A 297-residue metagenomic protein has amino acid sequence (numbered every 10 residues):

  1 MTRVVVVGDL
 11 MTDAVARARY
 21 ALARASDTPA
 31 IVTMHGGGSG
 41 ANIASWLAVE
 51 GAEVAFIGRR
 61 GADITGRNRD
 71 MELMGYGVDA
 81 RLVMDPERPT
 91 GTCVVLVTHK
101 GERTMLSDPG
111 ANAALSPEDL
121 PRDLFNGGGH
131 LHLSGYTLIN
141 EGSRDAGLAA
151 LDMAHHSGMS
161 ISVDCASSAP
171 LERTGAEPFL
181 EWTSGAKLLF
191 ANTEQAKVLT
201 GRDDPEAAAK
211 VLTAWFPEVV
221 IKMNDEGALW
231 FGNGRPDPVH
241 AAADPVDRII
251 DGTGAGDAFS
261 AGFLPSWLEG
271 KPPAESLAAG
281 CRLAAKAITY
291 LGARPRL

Functional and structural regions predicted by a protein language model:
M1-I57, I64-D70, M74-G75, C93 (+1 more regions): Glycine-rich phosphate/adenosyl-contacting loop at the front of the ribokinase-like
M1-L10, M71-D85, V97-V239: Ribokinase/PfkB-type carbohydrate-kinase core domain
M1-V5, T28, D152-H156, P205-L297: Conserved phosphate-binding/catalytic region of the ribokinase-like
T12, A16, A62, S167 (+4 more regions): Short, glycine/acidic-enriched loop or turn micro-motifs at the edges of active sites
I31-G38, I64, D85-P89, L115 (+6 more regions): Residues at secondary-structure transition points
G37-N42, L148, A274, A278: Glycine-rich phosphate-binding loop at the start of an alpha helix
I43-A44, R69, A150-D152, L283: Aromatic/hydrophobic pocket-lining residues that form π-stacking "cages" and hydrophobic walls in ligand
L47, N192, G256: Short, conserved phosphate/pyrophosphate- and ester-handling motifs at nucleotide-, phospho-/glycolipid
